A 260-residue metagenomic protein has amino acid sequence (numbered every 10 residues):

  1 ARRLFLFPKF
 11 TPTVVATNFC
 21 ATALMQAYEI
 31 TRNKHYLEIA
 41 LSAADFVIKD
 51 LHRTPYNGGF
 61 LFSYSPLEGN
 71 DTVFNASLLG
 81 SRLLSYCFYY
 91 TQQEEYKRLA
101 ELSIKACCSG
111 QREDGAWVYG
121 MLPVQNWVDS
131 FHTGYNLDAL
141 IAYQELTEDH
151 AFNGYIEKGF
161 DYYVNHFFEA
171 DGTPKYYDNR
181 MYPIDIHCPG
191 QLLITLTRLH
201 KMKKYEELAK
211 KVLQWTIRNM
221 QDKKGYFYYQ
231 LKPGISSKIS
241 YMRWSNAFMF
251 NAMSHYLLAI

Functional and structural regions predicted by a protein language model:
A1-I260: Glycan-recognition and catalytic cores of secretory/periplasmic carbohydrate-active enzymes
